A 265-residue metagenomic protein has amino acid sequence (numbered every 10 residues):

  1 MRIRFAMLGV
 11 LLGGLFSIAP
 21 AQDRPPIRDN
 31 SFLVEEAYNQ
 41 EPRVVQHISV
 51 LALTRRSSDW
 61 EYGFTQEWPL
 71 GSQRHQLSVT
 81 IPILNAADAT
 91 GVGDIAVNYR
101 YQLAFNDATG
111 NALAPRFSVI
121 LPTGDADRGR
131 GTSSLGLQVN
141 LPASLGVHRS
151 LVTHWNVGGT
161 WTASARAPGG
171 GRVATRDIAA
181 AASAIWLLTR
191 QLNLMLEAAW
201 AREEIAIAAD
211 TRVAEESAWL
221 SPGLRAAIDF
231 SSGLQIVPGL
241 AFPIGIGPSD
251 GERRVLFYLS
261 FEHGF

Functional and structural regions predicted by a protein language model:
M1-R28: Cleavable N-terminal export/targeting peptides
A21-F265: Transmembrane beta-barrel domains of Gram-negative outer membranes and organellar outer membranes
